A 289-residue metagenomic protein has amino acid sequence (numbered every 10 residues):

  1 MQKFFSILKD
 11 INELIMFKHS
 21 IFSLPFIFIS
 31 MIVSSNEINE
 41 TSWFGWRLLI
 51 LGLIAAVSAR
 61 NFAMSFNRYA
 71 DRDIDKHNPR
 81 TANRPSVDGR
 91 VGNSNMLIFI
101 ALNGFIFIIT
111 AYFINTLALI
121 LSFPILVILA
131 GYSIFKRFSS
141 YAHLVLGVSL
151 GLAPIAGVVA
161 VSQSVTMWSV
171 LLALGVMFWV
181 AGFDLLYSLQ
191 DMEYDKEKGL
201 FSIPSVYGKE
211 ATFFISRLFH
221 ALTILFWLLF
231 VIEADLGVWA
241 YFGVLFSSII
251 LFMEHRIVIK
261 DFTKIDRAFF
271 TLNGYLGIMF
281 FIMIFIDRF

Functional and structural regions predicted by a protein language model:
M1-K9, M64-V91, L185-E210, I257-T263: Cytosolic, membrane-interface loops and tails of multi-pass inner-membrane proteins
F4, L8-E13, I54, N61 (+4 more regions): Intramembrane alpha-helical segments
S6, L222-L225, L229-F289: Extended hydrophobic alpha-helices typical of membrane-associated regions
M16-S34, G147-G151, F281: The first (N-terminal) embedded transmembrane alpha-helix
F22, F26, W43, R47-L51 (+8 more regions): Alpha-helical transmembrane segments of integral membrane proteins
F28, L53-N61, A101-I109, F123 (+7 more regions): Generic alpha-helical transmembrane segments of integral inner-membrane proteins, especially permease/transport modules
M31-L53, I106-I120, P154-L174, L225-Y241 (+1 more regions): Helix-coil boundary and interhelical linker segments in multi-pass alpha-helical membrane proteins
I50-A56, R72-S122, E197-V238, F242: Multi-pass membrane catalytic core of lipid/isoprenoid biosynthesis enzymes
